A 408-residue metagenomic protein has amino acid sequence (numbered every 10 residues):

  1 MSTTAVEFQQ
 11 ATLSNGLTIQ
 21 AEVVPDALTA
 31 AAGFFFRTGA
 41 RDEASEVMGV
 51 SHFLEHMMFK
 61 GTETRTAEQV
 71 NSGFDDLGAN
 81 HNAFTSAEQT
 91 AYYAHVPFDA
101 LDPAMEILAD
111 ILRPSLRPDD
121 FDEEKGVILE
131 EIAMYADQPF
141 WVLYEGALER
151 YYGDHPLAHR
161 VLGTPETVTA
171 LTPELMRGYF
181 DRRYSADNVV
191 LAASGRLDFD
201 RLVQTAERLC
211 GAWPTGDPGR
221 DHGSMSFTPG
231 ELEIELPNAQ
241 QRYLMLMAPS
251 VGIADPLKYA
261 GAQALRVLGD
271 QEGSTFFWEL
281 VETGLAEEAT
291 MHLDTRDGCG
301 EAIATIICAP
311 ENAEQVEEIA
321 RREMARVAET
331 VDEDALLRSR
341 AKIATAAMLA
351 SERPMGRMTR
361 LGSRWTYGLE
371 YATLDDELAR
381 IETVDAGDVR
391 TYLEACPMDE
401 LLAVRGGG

Functional and structural regions predicted by a protein language model:
M1-T29: N- or domain-start disorder-to-order transition segments that initiate the globular core
F8, T12, Q69-P218, G223-F227 (+4 more regions): Charge-rich, well-structured scaffold segments of protease-associated domains
E22-D26, A83, E235-N238, D294-R296: Short glycine/proline-enriched loop/turn "hinge" motifs that connect secondary-structure elements and lie
V24, G33-F35, D217-F277, V404-R405: His/Glu-based metal-binding/catalytic segments typifying zinc-dependent metallopeptidases
D26, A31-H95, V267-G284, G298: M16/MPP (pitrilysin/insulinase) zinc-metallopeptidase core fold and M16-derived inactive scaffolds
D42-G49, G252-A264, L268, E272 (+2 more regions): Short alpha-helix boundary/capping segments
